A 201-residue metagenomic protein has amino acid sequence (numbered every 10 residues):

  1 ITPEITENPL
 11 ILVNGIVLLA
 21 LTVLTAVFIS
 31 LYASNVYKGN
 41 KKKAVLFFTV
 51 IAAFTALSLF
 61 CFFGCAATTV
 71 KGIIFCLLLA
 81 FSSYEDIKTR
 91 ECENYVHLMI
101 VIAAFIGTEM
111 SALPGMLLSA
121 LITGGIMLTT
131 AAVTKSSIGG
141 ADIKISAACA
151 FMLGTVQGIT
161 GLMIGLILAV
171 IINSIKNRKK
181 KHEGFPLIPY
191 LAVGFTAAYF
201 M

Functional and structural regions predicted by a protein language model:
I1-M201: A membrane-topology feature that recognizes alpha-helical transmembrane segments and their immediate juxtamembrane
